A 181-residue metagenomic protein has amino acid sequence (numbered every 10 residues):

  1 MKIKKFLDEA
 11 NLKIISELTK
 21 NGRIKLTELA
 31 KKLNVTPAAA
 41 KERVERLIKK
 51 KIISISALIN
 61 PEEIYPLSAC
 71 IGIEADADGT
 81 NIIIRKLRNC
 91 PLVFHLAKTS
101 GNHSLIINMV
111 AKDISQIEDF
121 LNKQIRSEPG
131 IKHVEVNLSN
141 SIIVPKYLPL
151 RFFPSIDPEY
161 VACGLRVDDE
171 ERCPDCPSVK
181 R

Functional and structural regions predicted by a protein language model:
M1-R181: A compositional/biophysical signature of low hydrophobicity enriched in polar/charged and small residues
